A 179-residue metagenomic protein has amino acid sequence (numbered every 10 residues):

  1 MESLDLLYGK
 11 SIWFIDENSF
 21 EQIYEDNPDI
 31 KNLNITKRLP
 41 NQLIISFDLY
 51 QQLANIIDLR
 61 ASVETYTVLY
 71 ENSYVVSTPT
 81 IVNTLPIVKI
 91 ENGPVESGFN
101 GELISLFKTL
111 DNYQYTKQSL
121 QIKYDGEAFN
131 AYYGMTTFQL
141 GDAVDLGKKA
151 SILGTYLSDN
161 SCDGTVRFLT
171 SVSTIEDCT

Functional and structural regions predicted by a protein language model:
E2-K10, N18-Q22, D26, N32-T179: Charged, solvent-exposed interaction patches on well-folded alpha/beta domains that mediate macromolecular contacts
